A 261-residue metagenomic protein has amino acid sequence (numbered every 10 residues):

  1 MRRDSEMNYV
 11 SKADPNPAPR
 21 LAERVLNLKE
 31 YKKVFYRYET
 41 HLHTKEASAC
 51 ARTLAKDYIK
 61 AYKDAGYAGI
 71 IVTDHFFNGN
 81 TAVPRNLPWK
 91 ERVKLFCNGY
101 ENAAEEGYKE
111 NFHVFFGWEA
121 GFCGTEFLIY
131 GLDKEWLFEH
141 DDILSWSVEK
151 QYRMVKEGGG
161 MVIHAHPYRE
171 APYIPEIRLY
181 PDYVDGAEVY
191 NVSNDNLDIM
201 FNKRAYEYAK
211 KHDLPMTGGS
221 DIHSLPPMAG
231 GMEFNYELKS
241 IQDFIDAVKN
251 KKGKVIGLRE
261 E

Functional and structural regions predicted by a protein language model:
R2-T40, T44-K45, L54-K60, C123-W136 (+3 more regions): Charged catalytic cores and adjacent phosphate/nucleic-acid-binding surfaces used for phosphate/nucleic-acid chemistry
S48-T53, G79-N102, A229-G230: Metal-dependent catalytic neighborhoods of phosphoester/phosphodiester hydrolases
R52-D57, V93, C97, L144-W146 (+1 more regions): Charged helix-capping and loop-helix junction motifs
K60-P88, M161: Divalent metal-dependent hydrolysis catalytic cores, especially in the metallo-beta-lactamase
H75-F76, W118-C123, Y168-A171: Short glycine-enriched loops at secondary-structure junctions
H140-P172: Internal catalytic-core helix/loop-beta-alpha segment that presents or stabilizes conserved functional determinants
